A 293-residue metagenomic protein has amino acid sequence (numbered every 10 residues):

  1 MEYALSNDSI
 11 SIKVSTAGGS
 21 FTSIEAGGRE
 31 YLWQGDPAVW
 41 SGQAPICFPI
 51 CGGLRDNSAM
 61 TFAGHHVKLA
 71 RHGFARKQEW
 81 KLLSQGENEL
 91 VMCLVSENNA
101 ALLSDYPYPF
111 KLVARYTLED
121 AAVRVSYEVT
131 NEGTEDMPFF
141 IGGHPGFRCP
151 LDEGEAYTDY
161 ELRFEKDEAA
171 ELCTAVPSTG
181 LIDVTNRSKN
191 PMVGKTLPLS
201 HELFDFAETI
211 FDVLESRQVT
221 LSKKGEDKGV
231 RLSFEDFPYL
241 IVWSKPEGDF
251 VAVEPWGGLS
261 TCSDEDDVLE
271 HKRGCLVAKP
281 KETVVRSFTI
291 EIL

Functional and structural regions predicted by a protein language model:
M1-D8: Short, Gly/Pro- and small/polar-rich lid/capping loops
L5, S96-N98, L102-F147, L151: Acidic, contiguous internal or C-terminal segments within carbohydrate-active enzymes that form a structured patch used
D8-H66: Acidic-aromatic substrate-binding/catalytic surfaces of carbohydrate-active enzymes
V14, M60-K68, Y127, L276-L293: Short Pro-Gly-centered flexible turn/kink motifs
V39-A63, L69-K77, S233-A252: Hot-dog-fold acyl-thioester-processing enzymes
Q43, K228-L293: Active-site pocket scaffolds in enzymes
H65, L69-D120: Extended, loop-rich substrate-binding clefts of extracytoplasmic carbohydrate-active enzymes
C149, E153-F234: Active-site/ligand-binding surface loops and adjacent short beta/alpha elements that line catalytic pockets across
